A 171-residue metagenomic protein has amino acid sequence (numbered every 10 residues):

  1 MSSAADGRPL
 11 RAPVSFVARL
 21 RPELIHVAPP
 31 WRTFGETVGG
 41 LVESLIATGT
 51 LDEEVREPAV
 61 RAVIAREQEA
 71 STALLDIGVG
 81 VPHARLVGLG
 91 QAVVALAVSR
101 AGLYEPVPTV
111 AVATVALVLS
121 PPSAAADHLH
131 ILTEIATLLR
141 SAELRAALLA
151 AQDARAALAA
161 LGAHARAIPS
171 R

Functional and structural regions predicted by a protein language model:
M1-R171: Cytosolic covalent-transfer regions centered on His/Cys nucleophiles that carry phosphoryl or persulfide groups
